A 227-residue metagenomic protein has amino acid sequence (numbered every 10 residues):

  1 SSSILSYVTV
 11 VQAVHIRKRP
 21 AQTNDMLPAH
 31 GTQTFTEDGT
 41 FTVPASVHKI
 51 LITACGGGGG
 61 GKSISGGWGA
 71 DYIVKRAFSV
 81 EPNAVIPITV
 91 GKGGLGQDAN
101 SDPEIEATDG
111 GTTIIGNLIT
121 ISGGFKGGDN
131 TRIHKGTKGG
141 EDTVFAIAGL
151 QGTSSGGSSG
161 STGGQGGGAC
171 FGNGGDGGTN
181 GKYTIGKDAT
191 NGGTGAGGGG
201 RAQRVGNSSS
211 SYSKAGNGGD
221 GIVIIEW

Functional and structural regions predicted by a protein language model:
S1-L51, I222-W227: Enriched but not universal
L5-V10, S158-Q165: Low-complexity, intrinsically disordered segments with a bias for serine/threonine
A13, I73-K75, C170-F171: Extended low-polarity, hydrophobic cluster-rich segments
G31, G39, R76, G111-T113 (+3 more regions): Residue-level detector of beta-strand structural context in well-folded domains
T34-E37, A54-N117, T131-H134, G198-I224: Glycine-rich strand-loop-strand elements at beta-sheet edges
H48-G56, F125-K126, G149-S155, I185-A189: Short, hydrophobic/aliphatic alpha-helical segments
I64-G69, L118-D129, G140, A146-G149 (+1 more regions): Terminal beta-strand-rich extracellular "head" domains that mediate receptor/glycan or other ligand binding
G93-G96, G136-D142, G149-G152, G160-A169 (+3 more regions): Collagen triple-helix signature
